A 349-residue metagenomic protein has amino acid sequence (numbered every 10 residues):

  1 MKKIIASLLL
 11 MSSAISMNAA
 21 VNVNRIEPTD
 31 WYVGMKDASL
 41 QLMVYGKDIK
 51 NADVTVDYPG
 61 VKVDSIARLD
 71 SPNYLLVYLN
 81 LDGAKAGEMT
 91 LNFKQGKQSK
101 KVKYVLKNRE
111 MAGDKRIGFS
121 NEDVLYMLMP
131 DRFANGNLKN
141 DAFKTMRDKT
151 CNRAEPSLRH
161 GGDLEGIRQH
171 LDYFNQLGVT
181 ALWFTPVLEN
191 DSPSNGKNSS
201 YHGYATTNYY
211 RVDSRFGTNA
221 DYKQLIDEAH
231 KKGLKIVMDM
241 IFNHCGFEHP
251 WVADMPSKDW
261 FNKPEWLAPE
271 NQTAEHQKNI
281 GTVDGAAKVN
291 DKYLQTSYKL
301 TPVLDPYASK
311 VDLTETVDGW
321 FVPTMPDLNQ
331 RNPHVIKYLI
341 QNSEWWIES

Functional and structural regions predicted by a protein language model:
M1-R25: Bacterial Sec-dependent N-terminal signal peptides
S7, S65, S71, S192 (+1 more regions): Coil residues (strongly favoring Ser/Thr
A20-K50, N108: Beta-strand/beta-sandwich contexts
K36-E88, F93-G96: Immunoglobulin-like IPT/TIG beta-sandwich domains and homologous Ig-like subdomains
K97-S99, K231: Glycine-centered tight beta-turn/hairpin loop motif at sheet-sheet or coil-to-beta transitions
S99-N108: Edge beta-strands of extracellular beta-sandwich domains
K107-M127, R132, G136: Low-complexity, Pro/Ser/Thr- and charge-rich linker/hinge segments at domain boundaries
A134-T180, F184-E348: Substrate-binding/active-site clefts of carbohydrate-active enzymes
